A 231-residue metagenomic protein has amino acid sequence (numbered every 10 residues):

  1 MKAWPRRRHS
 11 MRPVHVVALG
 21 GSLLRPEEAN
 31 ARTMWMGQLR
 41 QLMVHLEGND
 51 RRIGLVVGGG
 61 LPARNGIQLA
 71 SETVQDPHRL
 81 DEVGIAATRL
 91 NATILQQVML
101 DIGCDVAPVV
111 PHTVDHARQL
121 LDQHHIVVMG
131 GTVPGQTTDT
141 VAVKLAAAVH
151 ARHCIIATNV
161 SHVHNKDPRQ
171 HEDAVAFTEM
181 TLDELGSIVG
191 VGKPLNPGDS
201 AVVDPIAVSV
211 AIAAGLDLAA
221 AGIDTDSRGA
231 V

Functional and structural regions predicted by a protein language model:
M1-G54: N-terminal glycine-/serine-/threonine-rich phosphate-binding loop
V16-G20, V56-G58, V128-G131, A157 (+1 more regions): Short beta-strand segments
L23-R25, G60-N65, H162-H164, D226-G229: Short, active-site-adjacent cap segments at secondary-structure transitions
L42, D115, H124-H125, T132-V133 (+1 more regions): Polyanion-binding loop/helix "lid" in catalytic or ligand-binding cores
P62-G66, P134-K144, V163-K166, V203-I206: Short glycine/serine/threonine-rich phosphate/pyrophosphate-binding segments that cradle anionic phosphate groups
I67-T140, A148: Ligand-binding beta-strand-loop-alpha-helix segment within the catalytic cores of soluble metabolic enzymes
Q97-V98, K144-R152, V210-A214: Alpha-helix C-terminal capping segments
L145-A174, A220-S227: Acidic, metal-binding active-site segment of PIN/NYN-like and related structure-specific nucleases
